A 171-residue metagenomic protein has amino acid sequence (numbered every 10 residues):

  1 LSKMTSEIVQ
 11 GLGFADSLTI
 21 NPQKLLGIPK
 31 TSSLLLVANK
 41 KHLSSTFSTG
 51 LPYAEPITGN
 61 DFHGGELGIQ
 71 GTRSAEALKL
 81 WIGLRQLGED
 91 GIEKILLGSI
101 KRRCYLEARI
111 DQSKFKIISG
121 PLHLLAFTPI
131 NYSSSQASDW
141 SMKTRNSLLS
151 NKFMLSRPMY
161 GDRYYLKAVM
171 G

Functional and structural regions predicted by a protein language model:
M4, I8-D111: Active-site C-terminal subdomain of aminotransferase-like
Y53-G68, L84, G88-G171: Conserved C-terminal alpha-helix-loop-beta "cap" of PLP-dependent enzymes that closes/shapes the active-site mouth
